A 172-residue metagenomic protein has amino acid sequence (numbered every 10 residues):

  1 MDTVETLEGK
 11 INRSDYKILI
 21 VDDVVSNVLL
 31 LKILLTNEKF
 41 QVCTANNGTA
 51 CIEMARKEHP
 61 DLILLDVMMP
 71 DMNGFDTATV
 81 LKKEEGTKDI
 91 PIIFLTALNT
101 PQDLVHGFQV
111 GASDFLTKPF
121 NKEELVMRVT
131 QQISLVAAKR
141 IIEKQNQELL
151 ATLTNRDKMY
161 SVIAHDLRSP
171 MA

Functional and structural regions predicted by a protein language model:
M1-L19: Non-catalytic signal-transmission and effector/linker regions of two-component phosphorelay proteins
V25-C43, K57: Two-component/phosphorelay signaling modules centered on CheY-like receiver
S26, N46-A50, N73-T79: Acidic catalytic/metal-coordinating carboxylates
V28, P70-N73, K88, T100 (+2 more regions): The feature encodes the CheY-like receiver
E53, F75-K88: Short amphipathic alpha-helix used as the core "switch/output" element in two-component signaling
E58-V67: Active-site beta3 strand of CheY-like receiver
Q147-A172: Primarily the dimerization/phosphotransfer
